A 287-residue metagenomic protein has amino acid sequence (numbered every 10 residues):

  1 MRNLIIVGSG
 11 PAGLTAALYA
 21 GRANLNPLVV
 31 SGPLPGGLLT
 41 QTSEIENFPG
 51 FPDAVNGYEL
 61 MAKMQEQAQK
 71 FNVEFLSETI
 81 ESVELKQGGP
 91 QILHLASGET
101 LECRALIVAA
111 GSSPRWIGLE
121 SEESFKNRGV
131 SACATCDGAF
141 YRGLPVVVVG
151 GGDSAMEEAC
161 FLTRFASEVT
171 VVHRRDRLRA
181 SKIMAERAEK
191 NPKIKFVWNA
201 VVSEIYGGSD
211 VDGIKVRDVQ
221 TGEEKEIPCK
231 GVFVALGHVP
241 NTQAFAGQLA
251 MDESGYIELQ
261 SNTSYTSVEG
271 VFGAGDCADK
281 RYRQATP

Functional and structural regions predicted by a protein language model:
M1-N3, S77-E78, R142-L144, N199 (+1 more regions): Phosphate-coordination loops involved in phosphoryl transfer and adenosine-cofactor binding
R2-F71, L144, M156-K182, D252: Beta1-alpha1 glycine-rich phosphate/pyrophosphate-binding loop at the start of Rossmann-like nucleotide-binding domains
V7-G8, V108, V149-G150: Conserved N-terminal Rossmann-fold NAD(P)-binding element of oxidoreductases
G10, I107, G111-S112, D218-Q220 (+3 more regions): Short glycine-/small-residue-rich Rossmann-like dinucleotide-binding loops
G10-P11, L34, S112-P114, D153-S154 (+1 more regions): Residue-level detector of alpha-helix initiation sites
A68-L95, T100-C103, R164-S261: A Rossmann-like FAD-binding core segment of flavoenzymes
F75-R142, V146: Glycine/small-residue-rich loop that forms an oxyanion/phosphate-binding "nest" at active or ligand-binding sites
G118, E123-F140, L236-P287: FAD-site-proximal beta/loop scaffold in flavoenzymes
